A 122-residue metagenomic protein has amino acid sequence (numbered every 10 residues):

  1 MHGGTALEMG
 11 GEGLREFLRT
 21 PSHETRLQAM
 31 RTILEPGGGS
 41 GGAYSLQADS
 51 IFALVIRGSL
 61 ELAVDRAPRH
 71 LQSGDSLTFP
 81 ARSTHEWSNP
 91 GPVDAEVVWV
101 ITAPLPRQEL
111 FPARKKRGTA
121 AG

Functional and structural regions predicted by a protein language model:
T5-A43, V100-I101: A short glycine-rich, His/Asp/Glu-containing loop-to-beta-strand
H23, Q72, A81-R107: Ligand-binding loop in jelly-roll beta-barrel domains
E24-L27, G38-F52, S73, D94: A short beta-loop-beta micro-motif enriched in histidine and acidic residues
R31-E35, S45-L62, V100: Short, conserved beta-strand element in jelly-roll/cupin
G39, S50, R57-S59, R66 (+2 more regions): A generic structural motif
G41-Y44, Q108-P112: Short, charged, solvent-exposed linker or helix-capping segments at domain edges/interfaces that act as flexible hinges
F52, D65-R82: Short acidic-glycine-tyrosine-enriched beta hairpin
E109-G122: Glycine- and charge-enriched low-complexity intrinsically disordered segments
